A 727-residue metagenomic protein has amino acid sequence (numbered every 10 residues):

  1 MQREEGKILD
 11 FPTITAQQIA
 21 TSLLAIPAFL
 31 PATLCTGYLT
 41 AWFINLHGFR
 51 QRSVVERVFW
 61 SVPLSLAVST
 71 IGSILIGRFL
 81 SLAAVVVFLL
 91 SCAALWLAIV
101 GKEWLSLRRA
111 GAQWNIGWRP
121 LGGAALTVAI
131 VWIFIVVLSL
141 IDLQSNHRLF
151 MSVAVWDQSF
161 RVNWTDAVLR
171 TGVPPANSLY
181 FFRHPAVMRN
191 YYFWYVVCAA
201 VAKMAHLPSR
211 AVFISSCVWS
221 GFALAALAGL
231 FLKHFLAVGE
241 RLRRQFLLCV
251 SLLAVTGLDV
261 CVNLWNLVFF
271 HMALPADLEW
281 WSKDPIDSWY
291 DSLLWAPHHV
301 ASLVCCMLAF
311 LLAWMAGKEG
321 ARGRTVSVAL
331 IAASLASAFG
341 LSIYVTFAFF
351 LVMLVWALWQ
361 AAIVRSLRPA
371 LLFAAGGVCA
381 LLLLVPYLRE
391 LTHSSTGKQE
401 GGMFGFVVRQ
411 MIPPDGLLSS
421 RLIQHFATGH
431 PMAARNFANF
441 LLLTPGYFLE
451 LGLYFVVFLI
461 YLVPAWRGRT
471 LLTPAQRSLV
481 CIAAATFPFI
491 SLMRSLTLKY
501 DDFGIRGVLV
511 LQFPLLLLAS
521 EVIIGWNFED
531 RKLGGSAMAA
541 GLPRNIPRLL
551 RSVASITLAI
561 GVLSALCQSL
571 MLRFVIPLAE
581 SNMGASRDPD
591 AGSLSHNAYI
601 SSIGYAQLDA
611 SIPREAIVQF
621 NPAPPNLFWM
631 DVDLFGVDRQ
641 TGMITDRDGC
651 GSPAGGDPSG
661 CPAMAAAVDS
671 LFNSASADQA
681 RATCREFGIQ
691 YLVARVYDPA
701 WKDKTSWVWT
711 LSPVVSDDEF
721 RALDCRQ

Functional and structural regions predicted by a protein language model:
Q2-W118: Membrane-embedded, hydrophobic transmembrane alpha-helices
D10, V131-C305, A591-S595: Active-site lumenal/periplasmic loops and adjacent helix-entry segments of GT-C-fold, multi-pass membrane
G77, Y290-D291, V326-T346, L354: Membrane-interface alpha helices of multi-pass inner-membrane proteins
G117-P120, A316-V326, A362-A374, L459-A484 (+1 more regions): Membrane-interface helix-loop-helix junctions at transmembrane boundaries of multi-pass membrane enzymes, predominantly
R119-V131, L247-S251, R365-R389, S555-I560: Hydrophobic alpha-helical membrane-interfacial segments at the cytosolic entry of transmembrane helices
A129, V326-L335, V352, F373-G377 (+1 more regions): Transmembrane alpha-helix segments characteristic of polytopic inner-membrane glycan-assembly/cell-envelope
L308-G317, V352-A361, V378, G446-P474 (+2 more regions): Hydrophobic, aromatic-rich transmembrane alpha-helices and their immediate juxtamembrane boundary segments
R531-K532, A537-Q727: Extracytoplasmic
